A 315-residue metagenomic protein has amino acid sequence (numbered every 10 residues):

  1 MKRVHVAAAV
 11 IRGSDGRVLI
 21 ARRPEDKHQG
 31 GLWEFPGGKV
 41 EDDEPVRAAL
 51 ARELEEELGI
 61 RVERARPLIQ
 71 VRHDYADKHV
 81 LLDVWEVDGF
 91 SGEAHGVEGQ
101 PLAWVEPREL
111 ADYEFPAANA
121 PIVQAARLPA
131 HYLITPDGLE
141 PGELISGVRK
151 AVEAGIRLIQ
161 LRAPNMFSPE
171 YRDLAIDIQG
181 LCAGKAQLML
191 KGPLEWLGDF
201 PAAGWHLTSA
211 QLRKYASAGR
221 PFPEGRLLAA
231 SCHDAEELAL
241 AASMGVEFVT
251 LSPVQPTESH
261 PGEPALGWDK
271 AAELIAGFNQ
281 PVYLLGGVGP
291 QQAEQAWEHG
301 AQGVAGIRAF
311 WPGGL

Functional and structural regions predicted by a protein language model:
M1-V18, Q70: Conserved N-terminal beta-strand and adjoining loop/helix that marks the start of the Nudix/MutT-like hydrolase domain
R17-E57, L68-Q70, Q187: Conserved Nudix-box catalytic region and its N-terminal flanking loop in Nudix hydrolases and closely related
V71-E93: Active-site-adjacent beta-strand/loop module that shapes the phosphate/pyrophosphate-binding cleft
V84-E86, A94-R127: NUDIX/MutT-family hydrolases
L128-E143, L227-C232: Active-site mouth loops of central-metabolism enzymes
L133, A151, I159, L197 (+4 more regions): Conserved, mostly hydrophobic/aromatic
R172-G192, S217-D234, E263-G289: Alpha-helix-loop-beta-strand connector modules within alpha/beta enzyme cores
S209-A218, F248-G262, G287-L315: Glycine-rich phosphate-binding active-site loops on the catalytic face of alpha/beta enzymes
